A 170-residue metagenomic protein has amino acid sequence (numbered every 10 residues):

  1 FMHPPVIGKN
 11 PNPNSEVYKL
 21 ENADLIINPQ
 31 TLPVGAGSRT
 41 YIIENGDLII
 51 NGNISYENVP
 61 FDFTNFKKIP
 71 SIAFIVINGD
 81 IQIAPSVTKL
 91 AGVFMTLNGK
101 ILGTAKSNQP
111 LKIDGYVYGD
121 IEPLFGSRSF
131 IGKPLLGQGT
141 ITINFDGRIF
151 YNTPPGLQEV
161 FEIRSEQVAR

Functional and structural regions predicted by a protein language model:
F1-Q82, I149, P155-R170: Primarily marks folded extracellular/lumenal domains of secretory and cell-surface proteins
Q82-R170: Predominantly polar beta-repeat domains that present long G/T/S/D/N-rich surfaces used to bind, process, or adhere
